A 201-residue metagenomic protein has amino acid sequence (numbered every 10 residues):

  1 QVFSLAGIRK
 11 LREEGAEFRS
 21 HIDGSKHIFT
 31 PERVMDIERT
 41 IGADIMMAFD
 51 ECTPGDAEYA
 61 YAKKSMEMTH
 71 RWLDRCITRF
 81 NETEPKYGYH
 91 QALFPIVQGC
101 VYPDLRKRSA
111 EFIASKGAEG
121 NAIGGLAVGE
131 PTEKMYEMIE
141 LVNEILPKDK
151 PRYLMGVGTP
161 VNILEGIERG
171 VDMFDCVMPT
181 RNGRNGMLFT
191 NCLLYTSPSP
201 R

Functional and structural regions predicted by a protein language model:
Q1-K86, R201: Non-catalytic, usually N-terminal nucleic-acid engagement modules in DNA/RNA processing proteins
E38, P95, I113, G166: Conserved, mostly hydrophobic/aromatic
R75, R79-A92, C100-G124: Alpha/beta enzyme core
G88-F94, I145-L154: Short beta-strand/loop segments at the ligand-binding rim of alpha/beta enzyme cores
R108, P160-G170: Catalytic cores of alpha/beta
A122-V128, D172-F189: Glycine-rich phosphate-binding active-site loops on the catalytic face of alpha/beta enzymes
G129-E140: Active-site-adjacent beta->alpha loops and helix N-cap segments on the catalytic face of soluble alpha/beta enzymes
Y195-P200: Conserved small/polar residues in nucleotide/adenosyl-binding loops
